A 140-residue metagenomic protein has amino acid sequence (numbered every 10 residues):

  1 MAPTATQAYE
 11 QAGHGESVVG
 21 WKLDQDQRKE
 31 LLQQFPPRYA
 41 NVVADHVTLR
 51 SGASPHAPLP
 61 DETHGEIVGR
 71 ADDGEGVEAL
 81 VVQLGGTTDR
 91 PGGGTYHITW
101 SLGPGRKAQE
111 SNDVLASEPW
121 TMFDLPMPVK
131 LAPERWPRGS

Functional and structural regions predicted by a protein language model:
A2-S140: Histidine-dependent nucleotide/RNA phosphoesterase domain, centered on the 2H-phosphoesterase fold with its duplicated
